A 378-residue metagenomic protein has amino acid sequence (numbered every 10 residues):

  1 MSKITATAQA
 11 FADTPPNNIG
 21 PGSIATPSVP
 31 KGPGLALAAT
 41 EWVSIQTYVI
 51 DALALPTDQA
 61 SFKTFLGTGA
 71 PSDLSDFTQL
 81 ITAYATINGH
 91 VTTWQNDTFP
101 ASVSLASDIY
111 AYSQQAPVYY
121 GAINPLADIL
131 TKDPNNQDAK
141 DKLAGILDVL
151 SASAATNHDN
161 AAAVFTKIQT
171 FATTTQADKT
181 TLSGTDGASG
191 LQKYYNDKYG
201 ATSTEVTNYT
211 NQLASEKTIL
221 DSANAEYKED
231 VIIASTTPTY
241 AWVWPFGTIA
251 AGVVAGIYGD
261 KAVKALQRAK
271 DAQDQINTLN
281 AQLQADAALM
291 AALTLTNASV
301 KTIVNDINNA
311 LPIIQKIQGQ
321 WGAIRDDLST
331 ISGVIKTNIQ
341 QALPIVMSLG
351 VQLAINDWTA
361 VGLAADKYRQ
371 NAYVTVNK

Functional and structural regions predicted by a protein language model:
M1-G187, A288-K378: An N-terminally focused, membrane-permeabilizing/fusogenic/translocator signature enriched in pore-forming
S189-T294: Long, amphipathic, heptad-repeat alpha-helical coiled-coil stalk/linker regions
